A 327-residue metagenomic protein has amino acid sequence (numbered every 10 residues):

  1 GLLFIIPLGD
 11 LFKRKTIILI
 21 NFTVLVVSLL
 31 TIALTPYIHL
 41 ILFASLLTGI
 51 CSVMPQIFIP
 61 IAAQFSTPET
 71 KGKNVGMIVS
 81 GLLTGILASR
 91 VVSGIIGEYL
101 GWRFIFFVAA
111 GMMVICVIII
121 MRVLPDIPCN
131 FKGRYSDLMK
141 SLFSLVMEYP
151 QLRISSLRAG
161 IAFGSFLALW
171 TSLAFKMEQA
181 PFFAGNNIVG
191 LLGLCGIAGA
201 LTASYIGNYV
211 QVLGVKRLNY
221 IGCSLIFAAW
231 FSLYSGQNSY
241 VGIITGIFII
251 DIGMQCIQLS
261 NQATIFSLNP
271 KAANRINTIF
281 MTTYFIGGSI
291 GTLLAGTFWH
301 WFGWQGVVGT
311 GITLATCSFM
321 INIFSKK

Functional and structural regions predicted by a protein language model:
G1-I38: Conserved MFS/SLC helix-loop-helix module at the cytosolic interface between two early adjacent transmembrane helices
L2-K13, L201-V215, W299: Helix-to-loop junctions at the C-terminal end of transmembrane segments in multipass secondary transporters
V24, S28, H39-L47, V241-I249: Paired small-residue
L40, M77-L124: Helix-loop-helix hairpin linking two adjacent transmembrane segments in secondary transporters
A44-G81: Cytoplasmic helix-loop-helix junction between adjacent transmembrane helices in 12-TM secondary transporters
P125-S156: Juxtamembrane intracellular "pre-TM" segments in multi-pass secondary transporters
K216-N261: C-terminal transmembrane helical hairpin of 12-TM major facilitator-type secondary transporters
